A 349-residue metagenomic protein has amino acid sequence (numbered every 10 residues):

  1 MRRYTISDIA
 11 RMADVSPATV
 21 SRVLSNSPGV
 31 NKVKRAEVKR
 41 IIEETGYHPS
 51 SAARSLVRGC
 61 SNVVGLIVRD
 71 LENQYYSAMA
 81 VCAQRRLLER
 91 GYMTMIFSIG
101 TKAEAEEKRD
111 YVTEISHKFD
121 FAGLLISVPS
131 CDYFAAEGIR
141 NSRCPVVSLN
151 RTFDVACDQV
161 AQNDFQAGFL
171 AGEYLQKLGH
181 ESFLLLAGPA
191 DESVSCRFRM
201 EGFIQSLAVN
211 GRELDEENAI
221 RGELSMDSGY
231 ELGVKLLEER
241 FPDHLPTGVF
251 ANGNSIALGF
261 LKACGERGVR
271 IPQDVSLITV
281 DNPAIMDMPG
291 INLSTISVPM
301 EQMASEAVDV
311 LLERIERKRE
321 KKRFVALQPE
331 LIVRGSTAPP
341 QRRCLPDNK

Functional and structural regions predicted by a protein language model:
M1-N62, Y75, A338, N348-K349: N-terminal helix-turn-helix DNA-binding module of bacterial transcription factors
M1-T5, G59-E173, F241-H244: Alpha-helical recognition/docking segments in bacterial nutrient-uptake and carbohydrate-utilization systems
M12, P17-R22, L56-E72, C82 (+2 more regions): Short beta-strand segments enriched in small/hydrophobic residues
H48, L88-M93, P145, E181 (+2 more regions): Residue-level detector of anion-binding/catalytic polar loops
R69-A78, I96-E107, V160-L170, L186-V234 (+4 more regions): Hinge/beta->alpha junction and helix N-cap segments in small-molecule ligand-binding domains
F119-S127, L184-A187, A219, F241-G253 (+1 more regions): Periplasmic-binding protein-like
K235-N348: Flexible loop/turn connectors
